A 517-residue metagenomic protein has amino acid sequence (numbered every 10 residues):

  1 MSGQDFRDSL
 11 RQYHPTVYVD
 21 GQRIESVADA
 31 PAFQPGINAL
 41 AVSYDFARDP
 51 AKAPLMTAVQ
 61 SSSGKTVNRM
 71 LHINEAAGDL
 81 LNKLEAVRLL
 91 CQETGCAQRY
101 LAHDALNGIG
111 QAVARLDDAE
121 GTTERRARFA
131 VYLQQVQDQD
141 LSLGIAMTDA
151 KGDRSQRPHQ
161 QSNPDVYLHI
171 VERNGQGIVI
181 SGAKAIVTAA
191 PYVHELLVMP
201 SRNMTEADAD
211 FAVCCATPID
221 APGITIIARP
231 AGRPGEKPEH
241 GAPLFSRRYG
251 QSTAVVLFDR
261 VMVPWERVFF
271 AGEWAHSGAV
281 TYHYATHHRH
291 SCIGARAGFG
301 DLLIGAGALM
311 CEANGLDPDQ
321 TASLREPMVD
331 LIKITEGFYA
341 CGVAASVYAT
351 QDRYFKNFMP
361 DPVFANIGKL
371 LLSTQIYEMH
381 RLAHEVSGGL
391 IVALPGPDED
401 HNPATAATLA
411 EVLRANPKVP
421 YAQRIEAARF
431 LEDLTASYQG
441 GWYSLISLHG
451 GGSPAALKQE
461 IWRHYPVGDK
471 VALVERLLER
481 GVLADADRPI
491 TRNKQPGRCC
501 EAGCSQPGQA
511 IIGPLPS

Functional and structural regions predicted by a protein language model:
M1-F46: N-terminal-proximal low-complexity accessory segments that begin disordered and transition into the first
G21, I180-G182, F258, M328: Buried hydrophobic positions in well-ordered alpha/beta secondary-structure cores of metabolic enzymes
D45-L143, A189, E195: Internal helix-loop-helix
A114-S181: Gly/Pro-rich turn-and-neighbor structural signature
A183, V187-K237: A short core secondary-structure module
E239-I334: Glycine-rich beta->alpha junctions and the first turn(s) of the following alpha-helix
F299-L302, A306-E378: Long, well-ordered mid-to-C-terminal structural blocks that present hydrophobic/aromatic surfaces
V363-C500: Alpha-helix capping/hinge segments and adjacent helical runs
